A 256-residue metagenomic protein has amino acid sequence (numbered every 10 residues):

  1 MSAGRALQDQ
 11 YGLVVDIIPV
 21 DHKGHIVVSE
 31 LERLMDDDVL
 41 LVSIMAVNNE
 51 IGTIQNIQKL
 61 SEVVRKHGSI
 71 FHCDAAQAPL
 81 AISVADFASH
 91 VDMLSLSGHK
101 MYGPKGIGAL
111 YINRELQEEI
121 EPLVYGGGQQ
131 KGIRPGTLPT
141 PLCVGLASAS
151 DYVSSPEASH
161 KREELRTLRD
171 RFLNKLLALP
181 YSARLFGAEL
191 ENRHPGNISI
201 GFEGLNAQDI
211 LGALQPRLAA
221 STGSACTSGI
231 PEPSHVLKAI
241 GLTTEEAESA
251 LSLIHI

Functional and structural regions predicted by a protein language model:
M1-I254: Pyridoxal 5′-phosphate
